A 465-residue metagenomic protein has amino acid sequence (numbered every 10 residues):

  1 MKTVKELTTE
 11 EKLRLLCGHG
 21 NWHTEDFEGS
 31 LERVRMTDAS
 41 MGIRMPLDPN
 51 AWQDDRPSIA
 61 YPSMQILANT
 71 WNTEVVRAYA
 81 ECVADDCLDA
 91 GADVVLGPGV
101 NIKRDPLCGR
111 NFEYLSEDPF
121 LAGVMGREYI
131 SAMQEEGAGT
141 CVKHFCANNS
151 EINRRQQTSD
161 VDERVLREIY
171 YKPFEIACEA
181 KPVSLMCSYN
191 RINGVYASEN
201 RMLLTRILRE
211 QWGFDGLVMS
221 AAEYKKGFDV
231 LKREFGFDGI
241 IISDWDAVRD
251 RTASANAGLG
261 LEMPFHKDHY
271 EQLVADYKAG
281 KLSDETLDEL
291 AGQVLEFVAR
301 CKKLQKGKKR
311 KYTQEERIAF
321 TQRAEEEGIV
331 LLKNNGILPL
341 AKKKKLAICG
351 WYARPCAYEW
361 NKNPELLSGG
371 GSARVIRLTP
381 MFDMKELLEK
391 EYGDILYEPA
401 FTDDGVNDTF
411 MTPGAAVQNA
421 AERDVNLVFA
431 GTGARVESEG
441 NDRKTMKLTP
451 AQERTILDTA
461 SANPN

Functional and structural regions predicted by a protein language model:
M1-N465: Glycoside hydrolase catalytic-domain context in secreted enzymes
